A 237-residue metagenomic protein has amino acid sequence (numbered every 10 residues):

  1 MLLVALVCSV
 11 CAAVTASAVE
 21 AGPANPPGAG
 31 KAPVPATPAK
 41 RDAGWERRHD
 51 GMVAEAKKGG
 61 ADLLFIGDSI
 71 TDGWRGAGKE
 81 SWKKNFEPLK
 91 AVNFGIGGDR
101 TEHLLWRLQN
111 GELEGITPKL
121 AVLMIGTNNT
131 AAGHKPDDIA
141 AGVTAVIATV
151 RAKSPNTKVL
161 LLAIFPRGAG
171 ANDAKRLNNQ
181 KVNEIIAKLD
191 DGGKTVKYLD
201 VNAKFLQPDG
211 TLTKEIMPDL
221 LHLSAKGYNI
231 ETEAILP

Functional and structural regions predicted by a protein language model:
M1-I66, I70-K84: N-terminal secretory targeting modules
V10, P166-P237: Catalytic His-Asp segment of secreted/periplasmic serine-dependent ester chemistry enzymes
S17-P35, K57, A148, A152 (+4 more regions): Mature soluble domains of exported/periplasmic/lumenal proteins and thiol-rich metal-chelating peptides
N25-A32, E87, L120-G126, T211-L212: Short, basic/glycine-rich phosphate-binding loops at helix/coil junctions that contact nucleotide phosphates
R47, G51, F65, D99 (+9 more regions): Extracytoplasmic/secreted proteins, especially bacterial periplasmic and envelope-associated proteins
D62-G67, K90-G95, K119-I125, N129 (+3 more regions): Structural recognition of the beta-strand scaffold that forms the well-ordered cores of secreted hydrolase catalytic
I70, W74, L108-E112, I125 (+8 more regions): Sec/Tat-exported extracytoplasmic proteins
D72-E87, T101-T144, T149-K153, L160 (+1 more regions): Oxyanion-hole/transition-state-stabilizing segment in secreted/luminal serine hydrolases and related acyltransferases
